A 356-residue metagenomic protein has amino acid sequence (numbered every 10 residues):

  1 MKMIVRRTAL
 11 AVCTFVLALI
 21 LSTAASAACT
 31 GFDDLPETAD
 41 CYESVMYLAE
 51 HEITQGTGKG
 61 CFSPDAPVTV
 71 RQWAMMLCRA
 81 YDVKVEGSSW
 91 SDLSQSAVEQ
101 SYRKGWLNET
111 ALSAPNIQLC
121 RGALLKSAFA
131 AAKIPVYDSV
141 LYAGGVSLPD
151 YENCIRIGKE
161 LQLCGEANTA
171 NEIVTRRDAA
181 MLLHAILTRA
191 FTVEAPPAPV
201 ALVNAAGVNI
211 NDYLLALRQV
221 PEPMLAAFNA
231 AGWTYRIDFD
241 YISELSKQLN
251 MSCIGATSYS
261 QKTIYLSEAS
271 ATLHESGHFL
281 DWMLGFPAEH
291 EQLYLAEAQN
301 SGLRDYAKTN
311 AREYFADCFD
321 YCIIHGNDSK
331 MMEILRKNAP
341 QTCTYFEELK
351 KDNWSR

Functional and structural regions predicted by a protein language model:
M1-A27: Gram-positive cell-envelope targeting signals
C13, E52, G60, S260-K262: Beta-strand-connecting loop/turn residues
L19-A198: N-terminal propeptides
G31-F32, I53, D212-V220: Export/targeting segments at the very N-terminus of extracytoplasmic proteins
P149, V208-N211, L215, K337: Alpha-helix boundary/N-cap detector
A198-I210: Fold-level signature of zinc-dependent metallopeptidase catalytic domains
A216-R218, E222-R356: Active-site-flanking segments in enzyme catalytic domains
